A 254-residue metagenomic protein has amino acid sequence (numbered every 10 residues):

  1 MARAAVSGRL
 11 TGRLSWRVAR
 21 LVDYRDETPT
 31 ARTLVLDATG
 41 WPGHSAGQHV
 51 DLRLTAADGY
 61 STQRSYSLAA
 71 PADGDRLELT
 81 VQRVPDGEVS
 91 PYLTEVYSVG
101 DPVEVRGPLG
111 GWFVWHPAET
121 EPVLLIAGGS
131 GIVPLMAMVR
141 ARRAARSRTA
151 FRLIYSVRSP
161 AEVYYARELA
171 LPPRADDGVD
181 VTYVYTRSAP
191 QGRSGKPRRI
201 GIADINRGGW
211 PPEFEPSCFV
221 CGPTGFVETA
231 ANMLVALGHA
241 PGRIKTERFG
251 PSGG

Functional and structural regions predicted by a protein language model:
A2-D101, V157-S159, V184-S188: Ferredoxin-reductase
G12-S15, A150, I154-G254: Reductase modules of NAD(P)H-dependent flavoproteins
G47, G131, P223: Short, conserved phosphate/pyrophosphate- and ester-handling motifs at nucleotide-, phospho-/glycolipid
G107-E119: A short, basic/flexible loop-to-alpha-helix module at the beginning of a structural domain
H116-P122, P212-F214: Short helix-loop-beta connector
V123-V133: Short, glycine-rich nucleotide/cofactor-binding loops
I132-A144: Histidine-anchored nucleotide/phosphate-binding helix
